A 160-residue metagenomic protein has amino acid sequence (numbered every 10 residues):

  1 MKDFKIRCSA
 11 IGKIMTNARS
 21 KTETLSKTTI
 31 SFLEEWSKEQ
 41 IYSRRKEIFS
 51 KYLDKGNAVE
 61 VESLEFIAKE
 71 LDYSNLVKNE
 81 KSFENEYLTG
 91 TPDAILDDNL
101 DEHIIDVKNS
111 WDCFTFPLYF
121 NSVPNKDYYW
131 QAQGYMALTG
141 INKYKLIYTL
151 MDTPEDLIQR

Functional and structural regions predicted by a protein language model:
M1-A58: Charged, glycine-rich intrinsically disordered N-terminal tails and low-complexity linkers that flank
L53, K69-P92, L96-R160: Nucleic-acid nuclease catalytic cores
V59-E60, F66: Inter-domain linker/hinge segments that demarcate the starts of reverse transcriptase and RNase H-type modules
